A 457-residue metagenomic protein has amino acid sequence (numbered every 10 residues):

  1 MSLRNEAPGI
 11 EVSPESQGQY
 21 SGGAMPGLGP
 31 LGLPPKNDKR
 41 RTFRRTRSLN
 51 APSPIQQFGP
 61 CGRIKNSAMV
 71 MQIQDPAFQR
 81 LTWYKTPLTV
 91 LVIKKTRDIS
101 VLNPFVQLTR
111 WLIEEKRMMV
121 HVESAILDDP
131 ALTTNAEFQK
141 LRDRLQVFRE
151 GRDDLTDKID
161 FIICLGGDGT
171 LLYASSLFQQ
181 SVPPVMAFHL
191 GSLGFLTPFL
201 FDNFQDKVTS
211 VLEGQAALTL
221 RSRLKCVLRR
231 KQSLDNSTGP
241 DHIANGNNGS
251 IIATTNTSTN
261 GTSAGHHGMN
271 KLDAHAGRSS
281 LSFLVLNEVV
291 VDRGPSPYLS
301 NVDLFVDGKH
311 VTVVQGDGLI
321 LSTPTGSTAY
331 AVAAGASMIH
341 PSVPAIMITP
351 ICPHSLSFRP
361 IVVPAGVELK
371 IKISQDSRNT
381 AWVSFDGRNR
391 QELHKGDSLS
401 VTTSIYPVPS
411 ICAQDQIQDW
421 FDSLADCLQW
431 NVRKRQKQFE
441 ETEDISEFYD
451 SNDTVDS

Functional and structural regions predicted by a protein language model:
M1-F161, D202-L286, V290-P297, D303-V313 (+3 more regions): N-terminal low-complexity/intrinsically disordered extensions
P87-L88, E115-M118, D157-D160, S181-P183 (+7 more regions): Short coil/turn connectors at secondary-structure junctions
V92, C164, L321: Redox-cofactor binding/interface segments in oxidoreductases and associated redox assembly factors
T96-R97, D168-T170, L193, T325-S327: Short glycine-rich anion-binding loops that position phosphate/pyrophosphate groups of nucleotides and phosphorylated
L102, L132, Y173-S175, T197 (+3 more regions): Short glycine-/acidic-enriched loop or helix-start segments at secondary-structure transitions that form or flank
E114, I159-C164, D168-F178, V182 (+3 more regions): Feature detects long, helix-prone N-terminal segments enriched in hydrophobes
L171-V208, A333, H340: Classical protein tyrosine phosphatase
L299, K309-S357: Gly/Ser/Thr-rich active-site loops/lids in small-molecule metabolic enzymes that frequently grip phosphoryl groups
